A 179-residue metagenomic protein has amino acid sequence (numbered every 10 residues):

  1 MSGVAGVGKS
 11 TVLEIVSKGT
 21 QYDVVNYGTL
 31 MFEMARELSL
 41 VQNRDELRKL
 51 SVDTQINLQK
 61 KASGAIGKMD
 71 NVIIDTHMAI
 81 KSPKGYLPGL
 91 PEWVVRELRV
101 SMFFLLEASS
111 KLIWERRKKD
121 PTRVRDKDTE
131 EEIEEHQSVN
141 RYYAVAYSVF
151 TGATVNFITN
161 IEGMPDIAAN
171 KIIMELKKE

Functional and structural regions predicted by a protein language model:
M1: Hydrophobic anchor at the beta1->P-loop junction of P-loop NTPases
V4: P-loop (Walker A) phosphate-binding loop of NTP-binding proteins
G8: Conserved glycine(s) of the Walker
V12: Hydrophobic positions on the alpha1 helix immediately C-terminal to the Walker A/P-loop
K18-V25: Post-Walker A helix-loop "phosphate-sensing" segment adjacent to the P-loop in P-loop NTPases
Y27-P88: ATP-dependent small-molecule kinase phosphotransfer cores that center on conserved nucleotide phosphate-binding segments
T76-D120: ATP-dependent NMP and nucleoside kinases share a basic, alpha-helical "lid"
R141-E179: NTP-dependent small-molecule kinase module
